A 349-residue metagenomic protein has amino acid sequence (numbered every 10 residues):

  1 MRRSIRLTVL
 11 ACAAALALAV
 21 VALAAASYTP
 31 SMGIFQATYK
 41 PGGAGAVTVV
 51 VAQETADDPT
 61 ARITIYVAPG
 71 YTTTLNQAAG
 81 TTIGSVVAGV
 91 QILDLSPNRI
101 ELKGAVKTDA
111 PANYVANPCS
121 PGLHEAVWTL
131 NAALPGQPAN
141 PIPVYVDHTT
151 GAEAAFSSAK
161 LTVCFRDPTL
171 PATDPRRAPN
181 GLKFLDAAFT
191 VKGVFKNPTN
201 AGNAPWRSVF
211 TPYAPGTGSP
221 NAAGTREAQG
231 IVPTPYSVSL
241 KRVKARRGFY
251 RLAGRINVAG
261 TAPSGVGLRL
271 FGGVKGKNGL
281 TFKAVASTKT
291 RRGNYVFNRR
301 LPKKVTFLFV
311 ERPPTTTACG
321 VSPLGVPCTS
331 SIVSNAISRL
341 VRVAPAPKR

Functional and structural regions predicted by a protein language model:
M1-C12: Bacterial N-terminal signal peptides that target proteins for export
L10-V21: Bacterial N-terminal signal peptides
V20-A22, P59, A204, Y250 (+1 more regions): Generic detector of short, well-ordered, non-transmembrane alpha-helical segments enriched in hydrophobic residues
L23, A61-R62, R207, A253 (+2 more regions): Generic detector of isolated residues embedded in canonical secondary-structure elements
A24-P233: Ser/Thr/Pro/Gly-rich, low-complexity intrinsically disordered stalk/linker tracts of secreted and surface-exposed
R226-R349: Low-complexity, Ser/Thr/Pro-rich intrinsically disordered linker/stalk segments at domain junctions
